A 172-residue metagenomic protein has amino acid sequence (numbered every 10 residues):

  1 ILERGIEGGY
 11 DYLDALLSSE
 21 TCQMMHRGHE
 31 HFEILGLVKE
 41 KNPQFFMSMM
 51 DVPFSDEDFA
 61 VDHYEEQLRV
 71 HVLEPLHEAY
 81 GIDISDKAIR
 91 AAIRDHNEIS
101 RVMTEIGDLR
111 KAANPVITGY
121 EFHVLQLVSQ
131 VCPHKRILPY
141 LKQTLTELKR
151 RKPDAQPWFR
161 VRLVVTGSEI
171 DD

Functional and structural regions predicted by a protein language model:
I1-D86: Trp/Phe/Arg-rich N-terminal binding region typifying the photolyase-homology
E65, R69-D172: A charged, amphipathic alpha-helical module
